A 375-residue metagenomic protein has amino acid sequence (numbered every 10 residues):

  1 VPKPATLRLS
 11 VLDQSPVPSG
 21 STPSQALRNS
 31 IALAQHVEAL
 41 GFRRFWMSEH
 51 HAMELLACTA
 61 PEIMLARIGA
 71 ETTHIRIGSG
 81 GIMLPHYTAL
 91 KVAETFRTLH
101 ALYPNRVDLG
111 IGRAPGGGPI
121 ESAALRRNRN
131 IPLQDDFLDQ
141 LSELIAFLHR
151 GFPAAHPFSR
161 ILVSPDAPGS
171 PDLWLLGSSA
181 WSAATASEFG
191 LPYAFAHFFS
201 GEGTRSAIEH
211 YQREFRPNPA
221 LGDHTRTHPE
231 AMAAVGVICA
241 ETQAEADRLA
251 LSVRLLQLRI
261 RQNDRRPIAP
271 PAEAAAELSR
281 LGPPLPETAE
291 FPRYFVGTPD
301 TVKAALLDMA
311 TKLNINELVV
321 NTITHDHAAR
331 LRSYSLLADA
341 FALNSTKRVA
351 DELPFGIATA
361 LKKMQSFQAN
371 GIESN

Functional and structural regions predicted by a protein language model:
V1-I75, E373: N-terminal beta1-alpha1-beta2 module of alpha/beta enzyme domains
P2-A5, N130-V163, G203-L313, N344-F367: An alpha-helical appendage that flanks or caps ligand/catalytic pockets
P2-P4, E38, L65-T73, F96 (+4 more regions): Acidic (Asp/Glu)-rich catalytic clusters
P4-P23, P85-G151, Y193, G201: Flexible, glycine-rich active-site loops centered on histidine and acidic residues that chelate a metal or position
L9, V37, G41, E49 (+6 more regions): Conserved, mostly hydrophobic/aromatic
L9-D13, F45-M47, I77-G80, V107-I111 (+4 more regions): Hydrophobic faces of well-ordered beta-strands that scaffold small-molecule active sites in alpha/beta enzyme cores
D13-R28, I82-A89, A167-G177, E290-P299: Active-site mouth loops of central-metabolism enzymes
S179-I208: A conserved active-site cap/scaffold subdomain adjacent to cofactor or substrate pockets
